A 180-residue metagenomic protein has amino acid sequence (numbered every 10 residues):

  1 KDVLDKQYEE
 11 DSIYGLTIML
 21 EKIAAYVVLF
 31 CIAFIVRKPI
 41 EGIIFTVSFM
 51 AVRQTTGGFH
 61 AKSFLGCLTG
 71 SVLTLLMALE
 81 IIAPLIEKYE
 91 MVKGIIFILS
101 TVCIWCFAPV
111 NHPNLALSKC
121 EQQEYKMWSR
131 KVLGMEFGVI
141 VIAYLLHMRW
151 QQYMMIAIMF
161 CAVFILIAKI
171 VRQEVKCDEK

Functional and structural regions predicted by a protein language model:
K1-E41, A51: Hydrophobic transmembrane alpha-helices
A33-F45, K93-S100: Structural signature of hydrophobic alpha-helical transmembrane segments
F49-H60, A108-L117, K169-I170: C-terminal ends of transmembrane helices
Q54-G70, L76-I81: Interfacial aromatic-anchored transmembrane helix boundaries in multi-pass membrane proteins
K62-L73, M91-F97, C120-M127: Cytoplasmic-side transmembrane-helix entry/capping segments in multi-pass membrane proteins
A78-E90, L133-R149: Hydrophobic alpha-helical transmembrane segments in multi-pass integral membrane proteins
K88-C103, A157: Alpha-helical transmembrane segments
N111-M135: Membrane-helix boundary/juxtamembrane motif in polytopic membrane proteins
